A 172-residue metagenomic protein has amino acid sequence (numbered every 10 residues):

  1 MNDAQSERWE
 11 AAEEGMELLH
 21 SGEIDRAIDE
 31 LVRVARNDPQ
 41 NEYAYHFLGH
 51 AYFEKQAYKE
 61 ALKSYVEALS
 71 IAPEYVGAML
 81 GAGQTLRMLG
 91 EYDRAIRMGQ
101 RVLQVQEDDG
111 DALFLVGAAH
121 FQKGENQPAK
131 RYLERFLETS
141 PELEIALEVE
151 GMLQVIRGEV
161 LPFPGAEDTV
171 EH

Functional and structural regions predicted by a protein language model:
M1-A4, G165-H172: Helical anchoring/docking segments at protein termini
Q5-Y43, F47-H50, E54: Alpha-helical segment of the N-proximal tetratricopeptide repeat
R8, E42-Y43, V76-G77, G110-D111 (+1 more regions): Helix-start (N-cap) detector for alpha-helical repeat units in TPR-like alpha-solenoids, especially tetratricopeptide
M16, Q40-V105: Alpha-helical adaptor scaffolds
S21-R33, E54-E67, M88-R101, K123-Y132 (+1 more regions): Structural signature of tandem alpha-helical TPR/SEL1-like repeats, specifically the intra-repeat loop/turn
F47, G81, L115, V149-M152: Canonical tetratricopeptide repeat
G110, F121-L147, G151-G158: TPR/TPR-like (Sel1-like) alpha-helical repeat modules
